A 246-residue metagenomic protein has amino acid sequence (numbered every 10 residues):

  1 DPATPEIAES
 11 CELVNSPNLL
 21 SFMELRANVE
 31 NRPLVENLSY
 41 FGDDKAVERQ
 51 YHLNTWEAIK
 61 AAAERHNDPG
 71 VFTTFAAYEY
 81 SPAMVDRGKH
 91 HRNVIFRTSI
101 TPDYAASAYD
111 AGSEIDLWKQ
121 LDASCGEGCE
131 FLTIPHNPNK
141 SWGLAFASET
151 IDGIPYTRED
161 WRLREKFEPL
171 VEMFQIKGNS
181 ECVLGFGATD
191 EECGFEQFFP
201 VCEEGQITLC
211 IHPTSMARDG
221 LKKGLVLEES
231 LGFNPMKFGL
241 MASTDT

Functional and structural regions predicted by a protein language model:
D1-T246: Extended, charged catalytic domains and RNA/DNA-binding interfaces, predominantly in divalent-metal-using enzymes
